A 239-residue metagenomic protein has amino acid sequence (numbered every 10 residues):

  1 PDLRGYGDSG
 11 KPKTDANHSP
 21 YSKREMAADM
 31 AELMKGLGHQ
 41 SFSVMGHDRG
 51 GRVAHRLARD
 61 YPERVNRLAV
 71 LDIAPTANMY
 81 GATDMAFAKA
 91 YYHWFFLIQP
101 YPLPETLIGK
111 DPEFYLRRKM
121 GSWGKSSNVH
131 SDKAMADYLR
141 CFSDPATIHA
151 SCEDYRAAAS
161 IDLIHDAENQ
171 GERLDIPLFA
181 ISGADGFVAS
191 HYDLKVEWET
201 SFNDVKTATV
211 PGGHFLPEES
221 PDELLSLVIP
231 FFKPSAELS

Functional and structural regions predicted by a protein language model:
Y6-M45, R49-V210, P217, I229 (+1 more regions): Flexible "cap/lid" subdomain of the alpha/beta-hydrolase fold that forms the substrate-access gate
G213-L225: Catalytic histidine-centered segment of alpha/beta-hydrolase-like enzymes
